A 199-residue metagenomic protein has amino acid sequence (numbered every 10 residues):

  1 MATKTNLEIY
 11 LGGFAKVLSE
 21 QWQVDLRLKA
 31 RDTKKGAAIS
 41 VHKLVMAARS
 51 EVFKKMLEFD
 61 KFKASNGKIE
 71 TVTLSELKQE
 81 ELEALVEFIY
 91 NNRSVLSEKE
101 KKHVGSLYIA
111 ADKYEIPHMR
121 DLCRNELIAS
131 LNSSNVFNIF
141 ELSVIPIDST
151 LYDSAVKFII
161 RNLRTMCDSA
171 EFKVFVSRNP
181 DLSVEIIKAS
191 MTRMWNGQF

Functional and structural regions predicted by a protein language model:
M1-L44, K55, E76-V104, L182-F199: N-terminal BTB/POZ boundary and linker segment
K29, A64, I116, I139 (+2 more regions): A generic signature of intrinsically disordered, low-complexity regions enriched in glycine/proline and charged/polar
K35, A48, T73, L77-K173: Post-BTB helical module
A38, A64-L74: Short, conserved non-catalytic motifs in the polymerase core
E51-K68: Cytochrome P450 catalytic domain signature, combining two hallmark sequence patches
E141, Y152, C167, D181 (+2 more regions): Intrinsically disordered, low-complexity segments
V176-P180: Alpha-helical scaffold repeats of the Armadillo/HEAT/TPR superfamily
